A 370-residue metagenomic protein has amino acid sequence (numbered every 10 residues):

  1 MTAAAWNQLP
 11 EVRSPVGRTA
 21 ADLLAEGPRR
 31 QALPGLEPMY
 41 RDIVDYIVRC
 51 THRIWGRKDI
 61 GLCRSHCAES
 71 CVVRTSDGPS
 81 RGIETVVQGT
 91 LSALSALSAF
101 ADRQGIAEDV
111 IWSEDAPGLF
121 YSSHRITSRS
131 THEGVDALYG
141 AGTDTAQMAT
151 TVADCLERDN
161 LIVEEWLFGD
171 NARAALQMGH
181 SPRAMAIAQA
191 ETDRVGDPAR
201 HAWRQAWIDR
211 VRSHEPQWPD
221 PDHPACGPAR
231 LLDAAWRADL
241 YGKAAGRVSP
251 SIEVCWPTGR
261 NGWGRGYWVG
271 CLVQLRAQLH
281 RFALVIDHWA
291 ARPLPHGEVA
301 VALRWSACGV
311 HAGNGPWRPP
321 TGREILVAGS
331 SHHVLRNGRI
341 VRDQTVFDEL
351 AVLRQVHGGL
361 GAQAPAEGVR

Functional and structural regions predicted by a protein language model:
M1-R370: C-terminal and inter-domain tail/linker signature
